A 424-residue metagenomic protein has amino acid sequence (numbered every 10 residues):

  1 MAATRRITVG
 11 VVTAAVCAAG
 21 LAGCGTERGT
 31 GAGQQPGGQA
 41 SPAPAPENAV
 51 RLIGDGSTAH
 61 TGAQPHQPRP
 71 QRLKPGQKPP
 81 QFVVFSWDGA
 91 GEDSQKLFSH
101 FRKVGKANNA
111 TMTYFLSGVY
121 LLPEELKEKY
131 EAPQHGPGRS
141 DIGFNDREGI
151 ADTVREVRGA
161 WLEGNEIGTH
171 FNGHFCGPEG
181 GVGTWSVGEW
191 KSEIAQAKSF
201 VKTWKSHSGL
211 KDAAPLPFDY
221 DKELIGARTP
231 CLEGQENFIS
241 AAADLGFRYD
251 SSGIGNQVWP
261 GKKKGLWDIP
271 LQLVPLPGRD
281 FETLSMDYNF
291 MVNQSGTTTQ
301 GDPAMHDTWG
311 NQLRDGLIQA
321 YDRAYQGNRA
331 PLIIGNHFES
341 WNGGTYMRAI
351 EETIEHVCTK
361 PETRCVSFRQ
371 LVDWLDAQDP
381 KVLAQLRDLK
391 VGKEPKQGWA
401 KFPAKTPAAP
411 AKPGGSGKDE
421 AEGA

Functional and structural regions predicted by a protein language model:
M1-A14: N-terminal export and membrane-targeting signals
A19-P42: C-terminal region of N-terminal signal peptides and the immediate post-cleavage residues of exported proteins
Q34-T61: Extracytoplasmic low-complexity, Pro/Thr/Ser/Ala/Gly-rich segments that lie immediately after a secretion/anchoring
P44-I53, E131-R147, A213-N328, D379-L389 (+2 more regions): Active-site-adjacent pocket scaffolds in enzyme catalytic domains
R51-E166, G173-G177, F200, K205-S240 (+4 more regions): Active-site beta->alpha N-cap acidic-glycine motif
G56-A59, A63-Q67, Y249-G261, L317-A424: C-terminal domain-boundary segment and adjacent tail
Q95-S99, D146-V154, W190-A195, G310-Q319 (+1 more regions): Well-ordered, non-membrane alpha-helical segments in soluble/globular domains
P178-Q196: Active-site cleft segment of glycoside hydrolase catalytic domains centered on the general acid/base Glu
